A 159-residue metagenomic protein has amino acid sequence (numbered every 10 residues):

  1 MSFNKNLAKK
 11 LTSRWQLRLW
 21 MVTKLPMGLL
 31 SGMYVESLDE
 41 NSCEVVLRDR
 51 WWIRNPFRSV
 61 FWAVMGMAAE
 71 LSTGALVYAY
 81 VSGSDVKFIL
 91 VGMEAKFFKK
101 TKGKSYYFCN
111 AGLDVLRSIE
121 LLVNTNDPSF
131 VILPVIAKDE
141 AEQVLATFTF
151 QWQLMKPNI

Functional and structural regions predicted by a protein language model:
M1-L30, P56: Alpha-helical membrane-targeting segments
M1-T12, T101-K102, G112-I159: HotDog/MaoC-like acyl-thioester-processing domains
F3, W52-T73, V86: Hot-dog-fold acyl-thioester-processing enzymes
L29-V35, V91-F97, S118-E120: Short structured motifs
L30-V60: Catalytic strand-loop segment that frames the active site of acyl-thioester-processing enzymes
Y34, E94-K96, F108-N110, I136 (+1 more regions): Residues located in well-ordered beta-strands
S72-A75, L133: Short, well-ordered amphipathic alpha-helical segments that serve as non-catalytic structural scaffolds within diverse
L76-D114: Hydrophobic beta-strand-centered segment that forms part of the acyl-chain substrate-binding groove
